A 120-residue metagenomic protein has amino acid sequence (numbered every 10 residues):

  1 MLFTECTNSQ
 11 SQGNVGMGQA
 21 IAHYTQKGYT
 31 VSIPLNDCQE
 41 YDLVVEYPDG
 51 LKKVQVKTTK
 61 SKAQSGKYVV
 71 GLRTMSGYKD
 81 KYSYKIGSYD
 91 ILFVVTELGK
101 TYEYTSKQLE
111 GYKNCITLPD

Functional and structural regions predicted by a protein language model:
M1-F3, T101-D120: Charged phosphate-binding loop/patch that engages nucleotide di/tri-phosphates or the phosphate backbone of nucleic
M1-S32: Acidic-basic catalytic patches of nuclease active cores, encompassing PD-(D/E)XK and other metal-cofactor nuclease
Y24, L43-V45, G50-T58: Conserved catalytic cores of phosphodiester-cleaving nucleases, focusing on short active-site segments
V31, E40, G77-K81: A generic local structural motif
V31-C38, Y47-P48: Active-site metal-binding core of divalent-cation-utilizing nuclease and nuclease-like domains
I33, K53-Q55, E103: A structural signal for short, well-ordered beta-strand segments and their strand-loop junctions that often border
E40-Y41, L51, S88-I91: Short, surface-exposed beta-edge/turn micro-motifs
K57-Y102, K107: Catalytic cores of nucleic-acid endonucleases
